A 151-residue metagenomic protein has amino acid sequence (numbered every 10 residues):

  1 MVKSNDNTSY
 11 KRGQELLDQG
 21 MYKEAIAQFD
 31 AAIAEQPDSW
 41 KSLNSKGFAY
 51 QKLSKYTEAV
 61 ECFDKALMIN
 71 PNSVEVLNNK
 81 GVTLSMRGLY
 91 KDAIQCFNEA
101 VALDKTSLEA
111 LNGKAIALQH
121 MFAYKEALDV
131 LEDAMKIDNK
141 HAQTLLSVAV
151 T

Functional and structural regions predicted by a protein language model:
D6-N7, W40-K41, V74-E75, L108-E109 (+1 more regions): Helix-start (N-cap) detector for alpha-helical repeat units in TPR-like alpha-solenoids, especially tetratricopeptide
A31-A32, K65-A66, E99-A100, D133-A134: Canonical positions in the second alpha-helix
